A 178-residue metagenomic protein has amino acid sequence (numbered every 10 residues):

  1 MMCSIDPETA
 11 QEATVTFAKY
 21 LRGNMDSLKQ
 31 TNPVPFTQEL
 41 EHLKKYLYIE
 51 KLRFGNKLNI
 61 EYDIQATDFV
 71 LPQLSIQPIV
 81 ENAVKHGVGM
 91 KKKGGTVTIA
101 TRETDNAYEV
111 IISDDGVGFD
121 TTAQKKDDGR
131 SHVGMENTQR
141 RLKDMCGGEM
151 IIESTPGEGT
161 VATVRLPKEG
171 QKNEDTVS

Functional and structural regions predicted by a protein language model:
M1-I151, V161-T163: Two-component histidine phosphotransfer core
T155-S178: C-terminal end segment of the histidine kinase catalytic
